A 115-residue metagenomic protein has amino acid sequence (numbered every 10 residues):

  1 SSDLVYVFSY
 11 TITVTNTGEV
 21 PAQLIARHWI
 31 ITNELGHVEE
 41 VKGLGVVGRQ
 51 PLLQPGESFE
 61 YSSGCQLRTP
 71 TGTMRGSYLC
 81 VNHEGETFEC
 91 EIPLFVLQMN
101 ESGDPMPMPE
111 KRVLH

Functional and structural regions predicted by a protein language model:
V5-T11, M74: Short, solvent-exposed loop/turn segments enriched in Ser/Thr/Gly
T13-E19: Asparagine-centered strand-capping/turn motif at beta-strand->loop junctions
V20-E39, C80: Short acidic, flexible loop segments centered on an aromatic residue
A22, E39-P51, F88-E89, E110-L114: Polysaccharide-binding surfaces and accessory modules of carbohydrate-active proteins
N33-G36, G48-S58, L97-P107: Short, surface-exposed linear segments at secondary-structure transitions and domain or protein termini
E39-T71: Intrinsically disordered, low-complexity Pro/Gly/Ser/Thr-rich segments with frequent PxxP/GP/PP motifs and embedded
Q66-H115: Terminal connector regions
